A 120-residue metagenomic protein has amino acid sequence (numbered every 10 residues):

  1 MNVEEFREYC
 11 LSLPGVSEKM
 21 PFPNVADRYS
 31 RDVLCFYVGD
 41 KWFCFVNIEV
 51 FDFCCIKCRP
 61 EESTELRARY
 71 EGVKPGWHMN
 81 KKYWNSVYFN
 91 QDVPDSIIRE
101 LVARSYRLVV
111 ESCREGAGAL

Functional and structural regions predicted by a protein language model:
M1-L120: Charge-dense, helix-prone N-terminal extensions
